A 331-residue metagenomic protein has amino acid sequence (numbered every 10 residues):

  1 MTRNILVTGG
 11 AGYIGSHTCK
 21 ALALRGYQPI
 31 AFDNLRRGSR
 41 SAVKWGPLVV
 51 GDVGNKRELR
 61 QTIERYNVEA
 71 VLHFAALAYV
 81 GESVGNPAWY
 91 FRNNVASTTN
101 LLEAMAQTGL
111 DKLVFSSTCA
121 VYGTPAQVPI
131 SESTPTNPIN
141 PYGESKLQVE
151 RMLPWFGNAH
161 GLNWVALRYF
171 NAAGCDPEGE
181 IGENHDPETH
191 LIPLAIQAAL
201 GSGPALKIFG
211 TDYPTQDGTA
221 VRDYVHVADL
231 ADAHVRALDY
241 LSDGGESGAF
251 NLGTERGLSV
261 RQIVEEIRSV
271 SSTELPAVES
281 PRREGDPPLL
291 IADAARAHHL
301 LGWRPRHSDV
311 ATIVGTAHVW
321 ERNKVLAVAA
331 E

Functional and structural regions predicted by a protein language model:
M1-C175: N-terminal Rossmann-like NAD(P)+-binding domain of SDR-like oxidoreductases, especially those catalyzing
G10, G38-R40, G51, G81 (+10 more regions): Glycine-centered small-residue hotspots that permit tight backbone geometry or close packing
R40, F170-L191, G201-R222: Short, flexible, glycine-rich and Lys/Arg-enriched loop motifs at helix boundaries that contact anionic partners
G54, A78, Y90, P187 (+3 more regions): Glycosyltransferase donor-binding loop in the core domain
R57, Q61, A96-N100, L147 (+6 more regions): Short, contiguous clusters of charged residues that form electrostatic/catalytic patches at enzyme active sites, used
F91, I139-L147, I181, H185-P193 (+1 more regions): Short-chain dehydrogenase/reductase
L194-E331: C-terminal substrate-binding subdomain of Rossmann-fold SDR/epimerase-dehydratase oxidoreductases
